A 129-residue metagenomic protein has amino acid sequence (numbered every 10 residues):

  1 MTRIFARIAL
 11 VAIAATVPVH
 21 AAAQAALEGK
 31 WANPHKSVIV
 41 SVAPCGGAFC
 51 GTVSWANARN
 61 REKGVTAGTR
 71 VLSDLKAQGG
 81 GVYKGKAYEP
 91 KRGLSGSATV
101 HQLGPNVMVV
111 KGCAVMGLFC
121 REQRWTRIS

Functional and structural regions predicted by a protein language model:
M1-A9: Bacterial N-terminal signal peptides that target proteins for export
T2-R3, S37-V42, S129: Short amphipathic alpha-helical segments with coiled-coil-like heptad repeat character
T16-P18: N-terminal signal peptide c-region/cleavage motif recognized by signal peptidases
A21-A25: Boundary at the C-terminal end of the N-terminal hydrophobic targeting segment
L27-S97: Central antiparallel beta-sheet cores of small beta-barrel/beta-sandwich binding domains
P44, A77, Q102-L103, R127: Generic beta-strand structural signal
A98-C113, G117: C-terminal structural segments of small proteins and small subunits
V115-S129: Edge beta-strand at a domain terminus
